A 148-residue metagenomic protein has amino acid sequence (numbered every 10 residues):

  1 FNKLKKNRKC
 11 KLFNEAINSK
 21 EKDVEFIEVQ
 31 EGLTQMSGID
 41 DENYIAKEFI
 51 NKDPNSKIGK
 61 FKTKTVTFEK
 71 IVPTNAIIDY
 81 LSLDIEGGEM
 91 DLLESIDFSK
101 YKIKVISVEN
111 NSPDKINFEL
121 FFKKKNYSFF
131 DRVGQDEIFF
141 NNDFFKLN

Functional and structural regions predicted by a protein language model:
F1-N148: Phosphate/nucleotide-binding beta-alpha loop and adjacent structural elements of enzyme active sites
